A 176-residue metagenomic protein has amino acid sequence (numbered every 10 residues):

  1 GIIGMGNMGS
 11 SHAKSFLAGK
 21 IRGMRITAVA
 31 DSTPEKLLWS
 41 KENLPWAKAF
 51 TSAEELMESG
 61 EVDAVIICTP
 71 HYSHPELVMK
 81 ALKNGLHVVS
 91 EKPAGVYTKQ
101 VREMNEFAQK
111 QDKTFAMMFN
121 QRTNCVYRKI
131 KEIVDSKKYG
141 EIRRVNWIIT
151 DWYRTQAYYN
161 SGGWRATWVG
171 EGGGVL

Functional and structural regions predicted by a protein language model:
G1-L44: N-terminal Rossmann-like dinucleotide-binding module
H12, L44-F107: Beta-loop-alpha module in the N-terminal Rossmann-like domain of NAD(P)-dependent dehydrogenases, especially those
A28, A64, R144: Short, Asp-centered acidic motifs that coordinate Mg2+ and/or phosphate in catalytic or ligand-binding sites
S73, P93, A116-T123: Rossmann-like NAD(P)(H) cofactor-binding subdomain of soluble oxidoreductases
E103-N120, E141-W147: Rossmann-fold dehydrogenase core element
Q121-L176: Predominantly a Rossmann-like dinucleotide-binding segment in NAD(P)-dependent oxidoreductases
